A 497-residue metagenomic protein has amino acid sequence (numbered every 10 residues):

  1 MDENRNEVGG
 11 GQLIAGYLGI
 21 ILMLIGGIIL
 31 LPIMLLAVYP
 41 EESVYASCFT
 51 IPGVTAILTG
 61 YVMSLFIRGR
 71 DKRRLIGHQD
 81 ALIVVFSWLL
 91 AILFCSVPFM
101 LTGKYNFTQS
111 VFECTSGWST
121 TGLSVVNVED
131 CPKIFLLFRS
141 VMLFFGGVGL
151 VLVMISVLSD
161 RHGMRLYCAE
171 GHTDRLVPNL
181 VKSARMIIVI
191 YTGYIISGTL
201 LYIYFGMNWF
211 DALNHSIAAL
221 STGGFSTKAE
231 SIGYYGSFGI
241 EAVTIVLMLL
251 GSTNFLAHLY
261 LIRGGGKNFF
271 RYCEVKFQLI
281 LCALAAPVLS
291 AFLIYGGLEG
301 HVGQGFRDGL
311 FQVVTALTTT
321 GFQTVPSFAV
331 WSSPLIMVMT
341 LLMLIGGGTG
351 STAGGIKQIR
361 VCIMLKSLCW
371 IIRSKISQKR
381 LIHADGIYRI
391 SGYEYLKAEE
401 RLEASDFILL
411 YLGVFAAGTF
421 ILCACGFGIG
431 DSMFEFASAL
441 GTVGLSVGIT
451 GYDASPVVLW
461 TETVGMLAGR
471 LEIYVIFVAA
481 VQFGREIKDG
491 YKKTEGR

Functional and structural regions predicted by a protein language model:
M1-R497: Membrane-proximal intracellular helices of multi-pass ion channels
